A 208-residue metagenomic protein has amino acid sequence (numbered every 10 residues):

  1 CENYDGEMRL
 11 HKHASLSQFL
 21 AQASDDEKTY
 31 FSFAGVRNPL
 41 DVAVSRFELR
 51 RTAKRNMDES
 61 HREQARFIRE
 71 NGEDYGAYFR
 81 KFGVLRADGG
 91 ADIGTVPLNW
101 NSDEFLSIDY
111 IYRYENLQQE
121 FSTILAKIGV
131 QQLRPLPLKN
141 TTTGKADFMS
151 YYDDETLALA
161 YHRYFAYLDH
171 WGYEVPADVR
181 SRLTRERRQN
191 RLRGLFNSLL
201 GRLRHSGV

Functional and structural regions predicted by a protein language model:
C1-V208: Membrane-interface amphipathic segments in extracytoplasmic regions
